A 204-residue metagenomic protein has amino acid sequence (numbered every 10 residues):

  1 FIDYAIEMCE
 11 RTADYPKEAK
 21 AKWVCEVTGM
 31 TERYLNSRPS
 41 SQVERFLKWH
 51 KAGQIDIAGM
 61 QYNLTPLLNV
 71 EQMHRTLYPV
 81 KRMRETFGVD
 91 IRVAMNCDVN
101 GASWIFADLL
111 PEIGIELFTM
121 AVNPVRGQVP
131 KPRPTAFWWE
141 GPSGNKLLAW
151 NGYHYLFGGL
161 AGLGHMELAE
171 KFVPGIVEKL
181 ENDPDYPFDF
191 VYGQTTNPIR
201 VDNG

Functional and structural regions predicted by a protein language model:
F1-G204: Catalytic-domain carbohydrate-binding cleft regions of carbohydrate-active enzymes
